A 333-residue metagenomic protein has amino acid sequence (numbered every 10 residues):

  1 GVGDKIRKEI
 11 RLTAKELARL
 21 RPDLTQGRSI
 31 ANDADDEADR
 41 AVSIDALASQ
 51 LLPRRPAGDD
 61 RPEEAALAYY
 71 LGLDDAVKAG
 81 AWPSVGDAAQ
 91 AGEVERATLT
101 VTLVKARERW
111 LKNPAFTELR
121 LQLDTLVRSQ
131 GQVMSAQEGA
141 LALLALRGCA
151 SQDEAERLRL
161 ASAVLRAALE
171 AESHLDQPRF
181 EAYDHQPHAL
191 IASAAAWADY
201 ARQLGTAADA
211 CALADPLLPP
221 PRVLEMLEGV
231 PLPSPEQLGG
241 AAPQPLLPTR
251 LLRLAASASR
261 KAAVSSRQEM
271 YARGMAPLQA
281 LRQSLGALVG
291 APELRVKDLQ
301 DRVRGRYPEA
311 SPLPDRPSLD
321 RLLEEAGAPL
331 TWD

Functional and structural regions predicted by a protein language model:
K8-D333: C-terminal non-catalytic scaffold/interaction domains in large multidomain proteins
